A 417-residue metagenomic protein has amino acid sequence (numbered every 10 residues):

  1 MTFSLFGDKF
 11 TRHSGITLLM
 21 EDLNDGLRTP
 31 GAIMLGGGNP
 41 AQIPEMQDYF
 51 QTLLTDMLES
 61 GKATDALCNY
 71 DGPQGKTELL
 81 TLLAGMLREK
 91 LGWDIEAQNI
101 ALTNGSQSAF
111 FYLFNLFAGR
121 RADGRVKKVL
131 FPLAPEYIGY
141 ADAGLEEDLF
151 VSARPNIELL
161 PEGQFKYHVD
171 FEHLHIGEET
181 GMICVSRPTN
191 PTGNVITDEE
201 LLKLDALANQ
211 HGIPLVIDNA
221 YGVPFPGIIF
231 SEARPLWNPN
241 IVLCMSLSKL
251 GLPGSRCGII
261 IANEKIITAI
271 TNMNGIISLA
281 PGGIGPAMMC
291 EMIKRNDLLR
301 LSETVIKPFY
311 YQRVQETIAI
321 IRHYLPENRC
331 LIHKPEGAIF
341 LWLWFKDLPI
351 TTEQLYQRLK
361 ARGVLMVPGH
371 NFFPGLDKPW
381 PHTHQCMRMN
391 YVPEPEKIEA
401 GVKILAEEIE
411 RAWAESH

Functional and structural regions predicted by a protein language model:
M1-Q74, G85, E89, H211-I213 (+1 more regions): N-terminal "arm"/small-domain region of PLP-dependent enzymes with the aminotransferase-like
T2, T81, G85, E89 (+5 more regions): PLP-dependent enzyme catalytic core of the Aspartate aminotransferase-like
M20, N24, F340-R388, A400: Conserved C-terminal alpha-helix-loop-beta "cap" of PLP-dependent enzymes that closes/shapes the active-site mouth
G36, I306-I318, C330-F345: Conserved glycine-rich beta-strand-loop-beta hairpin in the small C-terminal domain of fold type I
D65-H211, V216-N238, V242, W413-H417: Conserved core of the PLP fold type I
E232-N272, P281-G285, I398-G401: Active-site PLP attachment segment
E264-A269, L298-L299, L348-I350: Short helix-loop capping/hinge motifs at secondary-structure junctions, enriched in acidic/polar residues
T271-I277, R295-I318: Structural signature of PLP-dependent enzymes
